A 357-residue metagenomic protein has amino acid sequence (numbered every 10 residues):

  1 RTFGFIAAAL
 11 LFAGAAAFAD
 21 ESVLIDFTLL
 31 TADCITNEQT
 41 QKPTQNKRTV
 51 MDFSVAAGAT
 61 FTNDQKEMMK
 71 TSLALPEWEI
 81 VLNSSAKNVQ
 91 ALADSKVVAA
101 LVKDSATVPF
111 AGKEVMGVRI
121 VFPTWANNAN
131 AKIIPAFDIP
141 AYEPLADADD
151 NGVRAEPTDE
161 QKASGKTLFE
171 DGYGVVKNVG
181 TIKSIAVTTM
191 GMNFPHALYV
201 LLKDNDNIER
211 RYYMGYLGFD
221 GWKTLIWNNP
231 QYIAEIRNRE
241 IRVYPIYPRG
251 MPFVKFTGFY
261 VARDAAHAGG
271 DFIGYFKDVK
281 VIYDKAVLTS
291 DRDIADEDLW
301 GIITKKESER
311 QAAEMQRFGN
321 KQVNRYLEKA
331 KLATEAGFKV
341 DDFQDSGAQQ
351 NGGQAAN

Functional and structural regions predicted by a protein language model:
G4-G14: Bacterial N-terminal signal peptides
A19-N357: Beta-rich carbohydrate-recognition modules and glycan-binding surfaces
